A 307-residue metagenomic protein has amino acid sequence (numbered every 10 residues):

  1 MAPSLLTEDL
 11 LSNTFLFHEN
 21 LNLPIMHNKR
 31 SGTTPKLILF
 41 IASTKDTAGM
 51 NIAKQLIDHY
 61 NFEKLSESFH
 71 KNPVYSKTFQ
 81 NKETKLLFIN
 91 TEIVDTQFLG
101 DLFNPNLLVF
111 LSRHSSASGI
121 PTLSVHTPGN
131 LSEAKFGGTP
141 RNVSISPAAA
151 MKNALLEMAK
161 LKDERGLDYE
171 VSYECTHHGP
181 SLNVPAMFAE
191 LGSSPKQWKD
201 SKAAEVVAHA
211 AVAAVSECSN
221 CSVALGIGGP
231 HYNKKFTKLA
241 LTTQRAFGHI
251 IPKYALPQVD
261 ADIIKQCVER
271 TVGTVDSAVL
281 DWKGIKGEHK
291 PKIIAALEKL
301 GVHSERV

Functional and structural regions predicted by a protein language model:
D9-N183, S194-P195, S201-E205, V212-K234 (+1 more regions): N-terminal catalytic or cofactor-binding beta/alpha core of small enzyme domains
A186: Hydrophobic "anchor" residues on beta-strands that sit immediately upstream of conserved functional sites
N233-T242: Short glycine/threonine-rich loop-to-helix capping motif typified by GTGT followed within a few residues by an Asp-Pro
